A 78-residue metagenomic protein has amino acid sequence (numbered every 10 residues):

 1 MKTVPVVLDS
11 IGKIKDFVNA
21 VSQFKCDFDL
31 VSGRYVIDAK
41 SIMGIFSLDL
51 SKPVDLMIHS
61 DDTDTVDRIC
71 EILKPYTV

Functional and structural regions predicted by a protein language model:
M1, V31, L50-K52: Short glycine-enriched loop/turn motifs at secondary-structure junctions
M1-V7: Short glycine-/aliphatic-rich beta-strand segments at the starts of folded cytosolic domains
V4, N19-S22, F28-D29, K74-Y76: N-terminal intrinsically disordered, cationic/polar leader segments that include organellar targeting peptides
V6, R34, I58: Glycine- and other small-residue-rich loops at beta-strand/loop junctions that grip anionic moieties
L8-I11, T63: Electropositive phosphate-/nucleotide-binding environments in soluble metabolic enzymes
I11-F24, Y35-K52, E71: Amphipathic alpha-helical interaction surfaces in cytosolic regulatory modules
D49-V78: C-terminal structural segments of small proteins and small subunits
